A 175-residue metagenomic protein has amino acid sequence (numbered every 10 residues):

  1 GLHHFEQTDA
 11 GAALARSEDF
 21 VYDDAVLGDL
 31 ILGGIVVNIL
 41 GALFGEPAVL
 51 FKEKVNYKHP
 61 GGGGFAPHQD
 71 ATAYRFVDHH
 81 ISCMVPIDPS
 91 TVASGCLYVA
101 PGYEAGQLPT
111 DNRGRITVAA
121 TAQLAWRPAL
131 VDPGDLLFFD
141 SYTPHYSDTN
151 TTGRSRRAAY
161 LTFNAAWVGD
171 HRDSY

Functional and structural regions predicted by a protein language model:
G1-P67, A73-Y74: Non-heme Fe(II)-dependent double-stranded beta-helix
L2-F5, L136, T143-Y175: Non-heme Fe(II)/2-oxoglutarate
L2-H3, Q69, N112-Q123, S155 (+1 more regions): Short, surface-exposed loop/helix-turn segments at secondary-structure junctions that function as lids/hinges flanking
E46-E53, G63-F65, H79-V85, G95 (+1 more regions): Generic beta-strand structural signal
V55-G62, A71-T72, H79-H80, I87-V92 (+2 more regions): Short acidic/polar capping segments at secondary-structure boundaries
H68, R75-V92, L130-V131, F138 (+1 more regions): Short, conserved beta-strand element in jelly-roll/cupin
S90-D148, V168: Double-stranded beta-helix
